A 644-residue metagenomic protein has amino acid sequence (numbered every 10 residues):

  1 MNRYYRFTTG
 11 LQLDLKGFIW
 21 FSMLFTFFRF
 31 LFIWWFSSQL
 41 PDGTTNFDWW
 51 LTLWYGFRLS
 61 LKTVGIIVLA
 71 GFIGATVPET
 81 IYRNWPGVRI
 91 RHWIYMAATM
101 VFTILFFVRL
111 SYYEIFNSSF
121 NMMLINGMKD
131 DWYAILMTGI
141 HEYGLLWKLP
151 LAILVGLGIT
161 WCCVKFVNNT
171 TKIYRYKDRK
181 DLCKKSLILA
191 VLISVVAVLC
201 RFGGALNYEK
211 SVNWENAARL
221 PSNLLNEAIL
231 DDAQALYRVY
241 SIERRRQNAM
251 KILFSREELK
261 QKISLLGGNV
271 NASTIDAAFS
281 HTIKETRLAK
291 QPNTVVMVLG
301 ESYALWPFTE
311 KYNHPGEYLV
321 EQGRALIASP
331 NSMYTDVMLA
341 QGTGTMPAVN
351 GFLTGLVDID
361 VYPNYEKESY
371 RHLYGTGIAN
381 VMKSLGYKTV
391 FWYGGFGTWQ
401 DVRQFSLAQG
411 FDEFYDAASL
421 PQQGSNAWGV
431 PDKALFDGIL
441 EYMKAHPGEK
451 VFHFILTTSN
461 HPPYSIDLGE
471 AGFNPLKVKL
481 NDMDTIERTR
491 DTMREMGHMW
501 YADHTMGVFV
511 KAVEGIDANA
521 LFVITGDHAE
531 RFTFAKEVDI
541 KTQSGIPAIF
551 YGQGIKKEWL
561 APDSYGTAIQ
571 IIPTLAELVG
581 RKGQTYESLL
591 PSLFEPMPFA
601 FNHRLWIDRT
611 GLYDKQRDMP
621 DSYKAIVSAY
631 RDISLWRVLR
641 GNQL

Functional and structural regions predicted by a protein language model:
N2-Q247: Transmembrane and membrane-interface helices of multi-pass, inner-membrane envelope-modifying transferases
R6, G10, L124, D131-A134 (+7 more regions): Exposed alpha-helical structural elements
L24, K129-Y133, L230-A233, R256 (+4 more regions): Alpha-helix initiation and N-capping motif
I73, W132-G139, Y237, L259-L266 (+5 more regions): Generic structural signal of hydrophobic/aromatic residues within well-ordered alpha-helices of folded domains
P86-R89, N248-E257, Y365-Y370, S588-L590: Short alpha-helical "patches" and their helix-cap loops
G156, C162-K172, L259-F279: Short, intrinsically disordered, low-complexity segments enriched in Ser/Thr and Pro
R238-N271: Extracytoplasmic/periplasmic/luminal assembly and interaction segments in envelope/secretory/respiratory proteins
G267-L644: Solvent-exposed soluble domains appended to multi-pass membrane proteins
